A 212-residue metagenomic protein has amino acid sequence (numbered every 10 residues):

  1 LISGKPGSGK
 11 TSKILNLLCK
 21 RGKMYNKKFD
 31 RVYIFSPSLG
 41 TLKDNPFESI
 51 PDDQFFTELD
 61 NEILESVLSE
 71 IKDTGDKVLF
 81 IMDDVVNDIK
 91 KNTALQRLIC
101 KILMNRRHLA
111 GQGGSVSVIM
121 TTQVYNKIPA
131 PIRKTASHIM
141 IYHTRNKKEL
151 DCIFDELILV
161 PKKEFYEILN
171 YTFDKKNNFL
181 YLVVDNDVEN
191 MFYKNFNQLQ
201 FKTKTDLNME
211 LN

Functional and structural regions predicted by a protein language model:
L1-G4, K175-N212: Conserved P-loop NTPase motor module
L1-K23, K27, P37-T41, F56-K163: Conserved P-loop NTPase motor cores
M24, K28, I141, L180 (+1 more regions): Intrinsically disordered, low-complexity N-terminal regions enriched in serine/proline/glycine with scattered basic
V32: An amphipathic, basic-hydrophobic helix/alpha-beta surface used to engage anionic, phosphate-rich ligands or surfaces
K43-D52: Short, aromatic/basic amphipathic alpha-helical patches
L150-V188: P-loop/Walker A phosphate-binding loop and immediately adjacent motor/lid segment at beta-alpha junctions
